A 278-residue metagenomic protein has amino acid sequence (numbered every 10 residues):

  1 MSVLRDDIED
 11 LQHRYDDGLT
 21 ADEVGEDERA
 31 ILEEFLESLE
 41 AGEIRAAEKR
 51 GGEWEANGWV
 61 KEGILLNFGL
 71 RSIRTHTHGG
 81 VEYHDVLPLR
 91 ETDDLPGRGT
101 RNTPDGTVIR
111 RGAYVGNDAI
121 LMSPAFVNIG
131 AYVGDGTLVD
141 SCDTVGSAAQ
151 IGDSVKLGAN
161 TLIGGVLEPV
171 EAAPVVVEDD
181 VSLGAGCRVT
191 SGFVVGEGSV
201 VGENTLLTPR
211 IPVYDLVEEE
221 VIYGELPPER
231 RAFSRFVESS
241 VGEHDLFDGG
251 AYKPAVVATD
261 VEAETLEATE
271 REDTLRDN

Functional and structural regions predicted by a protein language model:
M1-T100, E229, S234-N278: Terminal amphipathic alpha-helical/low-complexity segments used for targeting or macromolecular assembly
P96, R101-S240: Structural signal for interior beta-strand "rungs" in well-ordered beta-sheet cores of soluble enzyme domains
